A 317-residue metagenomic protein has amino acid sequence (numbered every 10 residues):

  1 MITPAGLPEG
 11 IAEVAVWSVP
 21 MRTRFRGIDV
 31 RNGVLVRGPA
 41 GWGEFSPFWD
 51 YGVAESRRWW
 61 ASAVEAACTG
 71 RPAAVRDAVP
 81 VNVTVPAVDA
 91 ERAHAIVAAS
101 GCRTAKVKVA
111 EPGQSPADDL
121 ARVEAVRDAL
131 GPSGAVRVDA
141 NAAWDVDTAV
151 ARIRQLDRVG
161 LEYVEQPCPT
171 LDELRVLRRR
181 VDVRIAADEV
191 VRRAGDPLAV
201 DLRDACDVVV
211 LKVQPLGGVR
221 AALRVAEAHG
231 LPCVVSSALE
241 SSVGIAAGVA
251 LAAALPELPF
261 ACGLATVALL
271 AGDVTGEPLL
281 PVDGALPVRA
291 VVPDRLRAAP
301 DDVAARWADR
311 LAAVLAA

Functional and structural regions predicted by a protein language model:
M1-R158, T275-A317: N-terminal capping/lid subdomain adjacent to the active-site entrance of alpha/beta enzymes
W17-V19, T84, D188, S236 (+1 more regions): Conserved beta-strand termini and adjacent loop/short-helix elements that scaffold enzyme active sites in alpha/beta
V19-R22, A87, V191, L239 (+1 more regions): Short, solvent-exposed coil/turn elements at secondary-structure transition points
A63, G195-P293: Shared catalytic-loop signature of beta/alpha-barrel
S100-R103, L130-S133, R154-E162, R178-A186 (+3 more regions): Glycine-enriched alpha-helix->loop->beta-strand junction motifs that scaffold or abut catalytic
T104-S115, A135-A142, V159-L171, V183-R193 (+2 more regions): Catalytic beta/alpha-barrel core
E111-A129, W144-T148, P167-R180, A194-D196 (+1 more regions): Active-site-adjacent beta->alpha loops and helix N-cap segments on the catalytic face of soluble alpha/beta enzymes
